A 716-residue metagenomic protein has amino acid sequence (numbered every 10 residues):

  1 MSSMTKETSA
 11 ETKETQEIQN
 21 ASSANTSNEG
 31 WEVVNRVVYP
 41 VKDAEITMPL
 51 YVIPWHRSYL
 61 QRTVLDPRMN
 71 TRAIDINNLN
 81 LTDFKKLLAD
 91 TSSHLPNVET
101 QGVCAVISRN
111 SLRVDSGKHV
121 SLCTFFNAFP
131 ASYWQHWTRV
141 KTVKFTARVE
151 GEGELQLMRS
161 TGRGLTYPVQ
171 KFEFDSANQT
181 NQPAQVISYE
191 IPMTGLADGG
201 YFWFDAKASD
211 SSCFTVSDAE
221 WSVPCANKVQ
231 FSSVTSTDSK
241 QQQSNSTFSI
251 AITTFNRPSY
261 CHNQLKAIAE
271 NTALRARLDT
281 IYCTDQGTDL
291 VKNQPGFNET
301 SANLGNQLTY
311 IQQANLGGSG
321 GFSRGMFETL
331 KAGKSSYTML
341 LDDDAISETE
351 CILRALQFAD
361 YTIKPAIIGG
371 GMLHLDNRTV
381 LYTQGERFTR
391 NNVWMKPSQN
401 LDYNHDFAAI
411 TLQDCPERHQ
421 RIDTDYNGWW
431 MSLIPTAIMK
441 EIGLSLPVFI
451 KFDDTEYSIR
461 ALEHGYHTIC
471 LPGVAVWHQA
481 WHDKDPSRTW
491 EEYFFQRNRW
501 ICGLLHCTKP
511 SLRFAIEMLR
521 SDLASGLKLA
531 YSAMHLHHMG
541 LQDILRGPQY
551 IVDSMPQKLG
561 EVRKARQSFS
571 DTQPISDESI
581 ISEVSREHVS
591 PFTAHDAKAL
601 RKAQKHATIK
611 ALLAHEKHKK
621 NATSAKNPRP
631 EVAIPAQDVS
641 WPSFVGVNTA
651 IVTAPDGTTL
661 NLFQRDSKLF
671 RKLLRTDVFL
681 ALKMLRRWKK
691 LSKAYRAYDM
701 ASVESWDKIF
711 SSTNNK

Functional and structural regions predicted by a protein language model:
S2-A208, R497-K716: Terminal low-complexity segments of carbohydrate-biosynthetic enzymes
R257-T272: Short, well-formed alpha-helical segments that are part of the catalytic scaffolds of diverse glycosyltransferases
I268-I311: Acidic donor-binding segment of Leloir-type glycosyltransferases
S323-Y337: Active-site nucleotide-sugar/metal-binding loop of Leloir-type enzymes
K334-I346: Short beta-strand-to-loop acidic/aromatic patch adjacent to the donor-nucleotide binding site
T349-P397: Conserved donor NDP-sugar-binding/catalytic core segment of glycosyltransferases
Q399-M431, D485: A recurrent flexible, glycine/aromatic-enriched loop bordering the glycosyltransferase active site that acts as
D423-M431, T436, K440-I459, G465-L471: Donor nucleotide-sugar recognition loop
